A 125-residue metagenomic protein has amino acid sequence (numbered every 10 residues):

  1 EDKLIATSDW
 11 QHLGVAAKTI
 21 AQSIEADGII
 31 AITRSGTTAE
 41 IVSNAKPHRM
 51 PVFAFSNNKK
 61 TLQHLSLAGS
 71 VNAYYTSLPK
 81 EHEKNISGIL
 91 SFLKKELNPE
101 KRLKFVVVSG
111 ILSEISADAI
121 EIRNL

Functional and structural regions predicted by a protein language model:
E1-A17: Long, charged amphipathic helices and adjacent flexible linkers at domain junctions
E1-K3, D27, E100-R102: Flexible, glycine/charged-enriched surface loops at secondary-structure junctions
D2, A6, I30-I32, F53-A54: Glycine- and other small-residue-rich loops at beta-strand/loop junctions that grip anionic moieties
G14, D27-I30, R34-E40, N44-M50: Conserved mixed alpha/beta catalytic, RNA-binding, or beta-rich assembly cores of soluble enzyme, regulatory
I20-S23, A45-H48, A68-V71, F92 (+1 more regions): Conserved, well-folded catalytic cores of nucleic-acid-processing and energy-transducing macromolecular machines
I32-R34, S77-P79, V108-I111: Structural motif
T38-E40, K46-N85: Nucleotide-binding motor/catalytic cores of P-loop/tubulin-like NTPases across gene-expression machines
I86, L90-S109, D118-E121, L125: C-terminal binding/interaction regions
